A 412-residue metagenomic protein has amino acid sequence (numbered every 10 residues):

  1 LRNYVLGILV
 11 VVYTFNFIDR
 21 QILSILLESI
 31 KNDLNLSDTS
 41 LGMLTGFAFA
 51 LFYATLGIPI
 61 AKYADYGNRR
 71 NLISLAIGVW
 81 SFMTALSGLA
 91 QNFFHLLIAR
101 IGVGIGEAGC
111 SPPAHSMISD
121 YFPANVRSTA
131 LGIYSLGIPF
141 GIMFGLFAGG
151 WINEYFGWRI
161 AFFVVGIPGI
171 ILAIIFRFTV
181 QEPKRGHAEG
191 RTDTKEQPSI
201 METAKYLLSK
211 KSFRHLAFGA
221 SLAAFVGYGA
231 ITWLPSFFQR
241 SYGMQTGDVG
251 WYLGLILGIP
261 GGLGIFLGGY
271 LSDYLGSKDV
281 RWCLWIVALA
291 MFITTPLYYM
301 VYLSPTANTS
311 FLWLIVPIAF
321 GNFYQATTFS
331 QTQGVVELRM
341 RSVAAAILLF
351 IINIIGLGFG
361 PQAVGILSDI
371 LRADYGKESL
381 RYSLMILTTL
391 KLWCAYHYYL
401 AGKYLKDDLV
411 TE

Functional and structural regions predicted by a protein language model:
L23-S24, K210-F266, G321-Q325, F329 (+1 more regions): Extracytoplasmic gate region of multi-pass secondary transporters
S24-T55: Extracellular/periplasmic helix-loop-helix junction of adjacent transmembrane segments in MFS-like secondary
N35, N68, L89-H95, P123 (+1 more regions): Helix-breaking motifs and short loop linkers at transmembrane-helix boundaries and internal kinks in secondary membrane
T55-F94: Conserved MFS/SLC helix-loop-helix module at the cytosolic interface between two early adjacent transmembrane helices
A99-F140: Cytoplasmic helix-loop-helix junction between adjacent transmembrane helices in 12-TM secondary transporters
Y134-E182: Helix-loop-helix hairpin linking two adjacent transmembrane segments in secondary transporters
A173-T179, T295-L303, M385-E412: Multi-pass alpha-helical transporter architecture, strongest for 12-TM Major Facilitator/SLC carriers used
K184-A217, S241: Juxtamembrane intracellular "pre-TM" segments in multi-pass secondary transporters
